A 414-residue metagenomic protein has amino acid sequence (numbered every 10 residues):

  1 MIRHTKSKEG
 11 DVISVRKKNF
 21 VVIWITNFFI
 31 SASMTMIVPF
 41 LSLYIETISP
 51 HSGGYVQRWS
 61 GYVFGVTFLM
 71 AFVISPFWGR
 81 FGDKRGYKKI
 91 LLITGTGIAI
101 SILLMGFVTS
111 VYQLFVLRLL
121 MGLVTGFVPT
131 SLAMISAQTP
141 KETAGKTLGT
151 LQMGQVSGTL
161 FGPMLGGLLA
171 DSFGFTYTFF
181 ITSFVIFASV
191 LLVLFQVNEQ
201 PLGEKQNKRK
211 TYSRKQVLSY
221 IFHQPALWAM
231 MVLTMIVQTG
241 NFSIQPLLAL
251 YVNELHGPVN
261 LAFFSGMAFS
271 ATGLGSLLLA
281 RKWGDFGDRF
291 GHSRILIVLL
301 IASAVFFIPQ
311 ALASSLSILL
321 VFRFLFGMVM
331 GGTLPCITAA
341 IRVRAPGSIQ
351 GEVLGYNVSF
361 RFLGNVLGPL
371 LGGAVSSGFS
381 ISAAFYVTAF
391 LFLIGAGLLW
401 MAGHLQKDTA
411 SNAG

Functional and structural regions predicted by a protein language model:
K6-K17, E199-M230: Juxtamembrane intracellular "pre-TM" segments in multi-pass secondary transporters
V15-L43, T47, H223-N241, F324: Pair of pore-lining "gating" transmembrane helices in MFS-fold secondary transporters
F40-Q57, L247-F263: Short amphipathic helix-loop junctions that connect adjacent transmembrane helices in Major Facilitator Superfamily/SLC
Y62-W78, S270-K282: Central cavity-lining transmembrane alpha-helices of secondary-active solute carriers, predominantly the Major
F72-T109, G287-F290: Conserved MFS/SLC helix-loop-helix module at the cytosolic interface between two early adjacent transmembrane helices
S101, Y112-L120, F306, S317-L325: Paired small-residue
L117-Q155, A340: Cytoplasmic helix-loop-helix junction between adjacent transmembrane helices in 12-TM secondary transporters
T178-L194, F385-M401: Symmetry-related core transmembrane helices of the 12-TM Major Facilitator Superfamily/SLC fold
